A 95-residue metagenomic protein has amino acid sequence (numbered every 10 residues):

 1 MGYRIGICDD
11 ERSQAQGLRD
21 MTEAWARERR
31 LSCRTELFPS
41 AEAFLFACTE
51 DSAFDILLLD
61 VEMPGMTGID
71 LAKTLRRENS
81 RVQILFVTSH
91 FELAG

Functional and structural regions predicted by a protein language model:
D9, L59-D60: Active-site residues of response regulator receiver
R12-E36: Two-component/phosphorelay signaling modules centered on CheY-like receiver
L37-I56: Acidic, metal-coordinating helix/loop segments flanking the phosphotransfer/catalytic sites of two-component signaling
S40, T67-L71: Acidic catalytic/metal-coordinating carboxylates
T49-S52, T74-R81: Conserved phosphotransfer cores of two-component systems
M63: Receiver (REC) domain active-site loop signature in two-component systems and cognate sites in sensor histidine kinases
D70, R77, F91-G95: Alpha4 helix (beta4-alpha4-beta5 surface) of REC/receiver domains from two-component response regulators
V87-T88: Hydrophobic/aromatic residues positioned on beta-strands within the core alpha/beta folds
